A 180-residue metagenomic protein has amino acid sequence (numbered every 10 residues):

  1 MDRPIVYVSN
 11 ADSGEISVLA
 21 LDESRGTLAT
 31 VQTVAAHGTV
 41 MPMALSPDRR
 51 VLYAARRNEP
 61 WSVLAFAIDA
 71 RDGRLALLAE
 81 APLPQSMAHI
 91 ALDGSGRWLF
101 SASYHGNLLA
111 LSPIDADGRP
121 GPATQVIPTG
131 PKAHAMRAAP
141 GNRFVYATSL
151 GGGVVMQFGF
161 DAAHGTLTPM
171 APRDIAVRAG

Functional and structural regions predicted by a protein language model:
M1-D2, P47-R49, L92-G96, P140-N142: Residue-level detector of Asp-centered blade-edge/turn motifs that repeat once per structural unit in beta-propeller
A11, R57, Y104, I114 (+2 more regions): Short loop/turn segments immediately following the C-termini of beta-strands
E15-I16, P60-V63, N107-L109, G153-V155: Structural signal for beta-propeller blades
L19-G26, F66-G73, S112-R119, F158-L167: Short loop/turn segments immediately following beta-strands, especially the blade-tip and inter-blade linker loops
A29-A35, A76-A81, P122-I127, T168-A176: A short beta-strand motif characteristic of beta-propeller blades
H37, P84, G130-P131, A176-G180: Short loop/turn positions that demarcate and connect the beta-strands within blades of beta-propeller repeat domains
R74-P140: Asp-box/WD-like beta-propeller blade repeats and closely related beta-sheet repeat scaffolds
